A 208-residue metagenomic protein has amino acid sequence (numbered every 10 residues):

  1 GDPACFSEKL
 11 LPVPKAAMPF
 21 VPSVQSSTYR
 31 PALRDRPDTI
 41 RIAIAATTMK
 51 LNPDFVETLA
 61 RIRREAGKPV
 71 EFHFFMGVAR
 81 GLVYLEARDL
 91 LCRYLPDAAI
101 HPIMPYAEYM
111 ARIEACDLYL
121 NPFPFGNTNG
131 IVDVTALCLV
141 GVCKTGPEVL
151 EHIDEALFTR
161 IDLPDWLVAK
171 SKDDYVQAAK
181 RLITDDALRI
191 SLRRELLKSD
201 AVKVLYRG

Functional and structural regions predicted by a protein language model:
G1-A16: Conserved nucleotide-diphosphate donor binding/catalytic pocket of glycan-assembly enzymes
D2, V21-Q25, P147, A187-L188: Proline-centered turn/helix-capping motifs that create local helix->coil transitions or kinks
D2-F6, R34, L90-L95, L157-D162: Short, conserved catalytic or adaptor-binding loops enriched in Gly and charged residues
F6, E114-L118, P122-R207: Catalytic binding pocket for nucleotide-activated donors in carbohydrate/polymer assembly enzymes
L11, A99, D165-V168: Structural signal for short hydrophobic segments within the conserved structured cores of catalytic domains across
L11-P14, H101, L118-L120, V142: Hydrophobic/aromatic beta-strand patches that form the interior of the parallel beta-sheet core in alpha/beta enzyme
K15-P105, E114: Conserved catalytic-core segment of nucleotide-activated headgroup transferases in glycan assembly
A107-Y109, N129-G130: Short acidic active-site motifs
